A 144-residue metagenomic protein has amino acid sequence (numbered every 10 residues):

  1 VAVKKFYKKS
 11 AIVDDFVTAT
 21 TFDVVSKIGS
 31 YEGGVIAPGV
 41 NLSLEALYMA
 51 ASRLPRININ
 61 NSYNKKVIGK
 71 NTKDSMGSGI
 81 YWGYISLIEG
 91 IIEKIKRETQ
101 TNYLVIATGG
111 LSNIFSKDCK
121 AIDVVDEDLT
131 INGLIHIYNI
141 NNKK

Functional and structural regions predicted by a protein language model:
V1-I12, K27-K144: Nucleotide/phosphate-binding catalytic cleft detector across ATP-hydrolyzing and phosphate-transferring enzymes
V13, T20-V25: Short beta-strand scaffold segments in enzyme catalytic cores
T18-T20, N113: Gly/Ser/Thr-rich loops at beta-strand to alpha-helix junctions that form or flank small-molecule/cofactor-binding
